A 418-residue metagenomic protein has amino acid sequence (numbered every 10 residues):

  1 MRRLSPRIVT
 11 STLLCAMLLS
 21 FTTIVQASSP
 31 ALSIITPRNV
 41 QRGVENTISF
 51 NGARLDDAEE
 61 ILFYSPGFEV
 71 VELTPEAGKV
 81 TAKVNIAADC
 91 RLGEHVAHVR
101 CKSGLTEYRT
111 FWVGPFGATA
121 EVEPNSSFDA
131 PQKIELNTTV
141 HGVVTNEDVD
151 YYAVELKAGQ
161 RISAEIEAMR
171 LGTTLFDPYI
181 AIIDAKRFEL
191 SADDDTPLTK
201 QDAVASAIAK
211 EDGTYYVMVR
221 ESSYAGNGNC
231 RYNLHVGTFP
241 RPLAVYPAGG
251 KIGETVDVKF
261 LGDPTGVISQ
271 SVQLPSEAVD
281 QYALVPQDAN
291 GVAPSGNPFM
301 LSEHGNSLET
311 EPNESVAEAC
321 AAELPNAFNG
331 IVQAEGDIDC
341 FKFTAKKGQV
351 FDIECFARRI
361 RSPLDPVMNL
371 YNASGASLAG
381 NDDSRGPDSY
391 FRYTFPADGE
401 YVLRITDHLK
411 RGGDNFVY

Functional and structural regions predicted by a protein language model:
M1-R7: N-terminal secretory signal peptides that target proteins for export/translocation
T10-T23: Bacterial N-terminal signal peptides
S28-K79, A88, L92, K102 (+5 more regions): Acidic, Ser/Thr/Pro-rich low-complexity intrinsically disordered segments
V99: Extended, charged alpha/beta regions that create polyanion-binding interfaces
R109-L136, N290-N326: Predominantly extracellular/luminal regions of secreted and cell-surface proteins, especially disulfide-bonded
